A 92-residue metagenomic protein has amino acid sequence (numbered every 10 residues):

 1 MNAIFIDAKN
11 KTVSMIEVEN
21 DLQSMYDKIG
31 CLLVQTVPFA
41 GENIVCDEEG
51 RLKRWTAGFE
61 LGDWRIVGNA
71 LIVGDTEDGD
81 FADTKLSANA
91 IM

Functional and structural regions predicted by a protein language model:
M1-M92: Short beta-rich binding modules
